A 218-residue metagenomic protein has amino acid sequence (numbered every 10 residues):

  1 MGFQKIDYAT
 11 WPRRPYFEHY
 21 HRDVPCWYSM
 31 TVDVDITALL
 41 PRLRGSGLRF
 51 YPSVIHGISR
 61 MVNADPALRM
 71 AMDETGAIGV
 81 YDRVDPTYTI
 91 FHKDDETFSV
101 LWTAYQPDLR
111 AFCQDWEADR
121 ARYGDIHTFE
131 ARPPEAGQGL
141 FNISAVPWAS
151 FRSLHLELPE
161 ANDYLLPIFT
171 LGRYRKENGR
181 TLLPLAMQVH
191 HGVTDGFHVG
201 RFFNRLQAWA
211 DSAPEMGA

Functional and structural regions predicted by a protein language model:
G2-I6, H21-S53, L68-P86, S99 (+3 more regions): Gly/Ser/Thr-rich phosphate-binding loops and adjoining beta-strand/alpha-helix segments that form adenosine-phosphate
T10-R14, R60-M61, D65-R83, T87-V100 (+2 more regions): Catalytic/RNA-binding core of pseudouridine synthases
L39-A64, L183-F202: Acyl activation and transfer enzymes in specialized metabolism, enriched for ANL adenylate-forming modules
H92-A149: Helical lid/core segments from catalytic subdomains that handle acyl or acyl-like groups
D119-A131, E135, L165, F169 (+3 more regions): Plant-skewed but cross-kingdom recognition/interaction modules and surfaces
R152: Active-site cores that bind ATP or allylic diphosphates and position pyrophosphate for catalysis
E157-Q188, G192, N204: Intrinsically disordered, low-complexity linker/assembly segments
A208-A218: Flexible helix-coil linker/hinge segments at domain or subdomain boundaries
